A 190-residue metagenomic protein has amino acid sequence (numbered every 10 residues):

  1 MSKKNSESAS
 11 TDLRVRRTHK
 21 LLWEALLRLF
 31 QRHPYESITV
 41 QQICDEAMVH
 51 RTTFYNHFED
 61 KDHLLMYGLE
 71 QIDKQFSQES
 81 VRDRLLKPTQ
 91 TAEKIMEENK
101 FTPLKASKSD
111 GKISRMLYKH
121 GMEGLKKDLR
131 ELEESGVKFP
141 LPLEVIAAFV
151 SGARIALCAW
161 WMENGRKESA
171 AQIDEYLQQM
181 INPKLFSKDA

Functional and structural regions predicted by a protein language model:
M1-H33, S37-I38, Q42: Basic, helix-initiating cap at the start of DNA-binding domains
M1-K3, R130, E163-A190: C-terminal peripheral helix-coil segments that are non-catalytic and often amphipathic
R17-R28, R32, E46, H63-R84 (+2 more regions): Alpha-helical structural segments
L29-H63: Helix-turn-helix
E46, R154, K188-A190: N-terminal regulatory/effector-sensing and dimerization cores that precede helix-turn-helix DNA-binding domains
Q78-S109, S114: Hydrophobic alpha-helical connector segments
Q90, D110-G136, L141-A156, L185-F186: Amphipathic alpha-helical packing segments from all-alpha helical-bundle domains
